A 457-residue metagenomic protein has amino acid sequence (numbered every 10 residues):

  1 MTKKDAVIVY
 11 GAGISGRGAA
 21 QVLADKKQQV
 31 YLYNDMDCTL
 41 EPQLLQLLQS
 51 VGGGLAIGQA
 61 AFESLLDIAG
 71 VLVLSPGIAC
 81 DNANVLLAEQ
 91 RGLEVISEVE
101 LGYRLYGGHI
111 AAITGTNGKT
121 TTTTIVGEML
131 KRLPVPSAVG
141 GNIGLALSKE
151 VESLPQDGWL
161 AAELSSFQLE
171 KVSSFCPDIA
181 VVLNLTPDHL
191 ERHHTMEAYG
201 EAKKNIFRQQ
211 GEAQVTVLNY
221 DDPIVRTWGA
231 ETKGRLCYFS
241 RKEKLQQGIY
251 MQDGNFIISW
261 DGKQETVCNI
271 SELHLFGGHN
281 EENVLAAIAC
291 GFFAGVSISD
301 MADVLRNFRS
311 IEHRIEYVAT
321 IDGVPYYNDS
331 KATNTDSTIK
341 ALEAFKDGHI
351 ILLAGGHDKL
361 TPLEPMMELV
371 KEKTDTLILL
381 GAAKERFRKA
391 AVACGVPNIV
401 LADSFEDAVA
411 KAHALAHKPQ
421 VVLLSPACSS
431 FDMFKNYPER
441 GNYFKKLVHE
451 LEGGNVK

Functional and structural regions predicted by a protein language model:
K3-A6, G16-K26, C268-D375: Nucleotide phosphate-binding/pyrophosphate-handling subdomain across enzymes that bind or process nucleotide phosphates
K4-A6, A24, E63-D67, P76-Y220 (+6 more regions): Phosphate-binding loop of NTP-binding sites
A12: Glycine-rich Rossmann-fold phosphate-binding loop(s) that bind the pyrophosphate of adenine dinucleotide cofactors
L23, L72, I113, N142 (+11 more regions): Residue-level signal for inorganic ion chemistry
Q28-L45: NAD(P)-binding Rossmann-fold cofactor-contacting core
Q43-Q49, E364-Q420, N455-K457: C-terminal helical cap/extension that packs against the catalytic core of soluble nucleotide-cofactor enzymes
Q49-E63: Glycine-rich, highly charged phosphate/nucleotide-binding loops
A56-Q59, I96-E100, K233-M251, A302-R306 (+2 more regions): Beta-strand->loop->alpha-helix junctions that form or flank phosphate-binding loops in nucleotide-handling enzymes
